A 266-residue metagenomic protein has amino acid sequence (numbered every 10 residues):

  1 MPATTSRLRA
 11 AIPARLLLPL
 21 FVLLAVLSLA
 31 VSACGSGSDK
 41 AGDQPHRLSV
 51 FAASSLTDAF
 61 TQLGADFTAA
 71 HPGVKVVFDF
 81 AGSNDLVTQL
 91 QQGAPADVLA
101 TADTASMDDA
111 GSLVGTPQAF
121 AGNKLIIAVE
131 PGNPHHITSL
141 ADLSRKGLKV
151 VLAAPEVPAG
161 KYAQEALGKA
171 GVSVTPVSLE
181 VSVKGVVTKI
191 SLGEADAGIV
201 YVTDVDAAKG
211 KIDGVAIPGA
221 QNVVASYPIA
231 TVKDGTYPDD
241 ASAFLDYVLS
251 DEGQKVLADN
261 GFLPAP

Functional and structural regions predicted by a protein language model:
M1-S32: Sec-dependent bacterial lipoprotein signal peptides
A3-T4, A30-A69, N84, T88 (+3 more regions): Exported/periplasmic ABC-transporter solute-binding proteins
G73, P95-A96, A195: Short, high-confidence coil segments that cap the C-terminus of an alpha-helix and link into the following beta-strand
V87-Q92, D108-G115: Acidic/His-rich segments in extracytoplasmic proteins that coordinate ligands and/or metal ions
G93-A102: Short, structured active-site "lid" loops
